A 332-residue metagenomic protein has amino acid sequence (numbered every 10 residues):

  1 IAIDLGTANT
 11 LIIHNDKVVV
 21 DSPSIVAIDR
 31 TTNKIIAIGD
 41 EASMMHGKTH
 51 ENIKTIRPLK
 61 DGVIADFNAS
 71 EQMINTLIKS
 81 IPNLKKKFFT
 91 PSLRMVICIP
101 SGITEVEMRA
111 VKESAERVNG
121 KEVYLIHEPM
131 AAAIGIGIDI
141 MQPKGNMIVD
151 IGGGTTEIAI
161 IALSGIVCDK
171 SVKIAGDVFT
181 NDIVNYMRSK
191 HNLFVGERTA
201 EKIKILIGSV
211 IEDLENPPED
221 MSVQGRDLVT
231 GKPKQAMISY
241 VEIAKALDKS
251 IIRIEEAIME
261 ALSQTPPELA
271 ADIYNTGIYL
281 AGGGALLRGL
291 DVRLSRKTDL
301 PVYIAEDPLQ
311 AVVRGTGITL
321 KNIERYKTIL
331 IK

Functional and structural regions predicted by a protein language model:
I1-I151, A159-I278, A285-K332: Nucleotide/phosphate-binding catalytic cleft detector across ATP-hydrolyzing and phosphate-transferring enzymes
